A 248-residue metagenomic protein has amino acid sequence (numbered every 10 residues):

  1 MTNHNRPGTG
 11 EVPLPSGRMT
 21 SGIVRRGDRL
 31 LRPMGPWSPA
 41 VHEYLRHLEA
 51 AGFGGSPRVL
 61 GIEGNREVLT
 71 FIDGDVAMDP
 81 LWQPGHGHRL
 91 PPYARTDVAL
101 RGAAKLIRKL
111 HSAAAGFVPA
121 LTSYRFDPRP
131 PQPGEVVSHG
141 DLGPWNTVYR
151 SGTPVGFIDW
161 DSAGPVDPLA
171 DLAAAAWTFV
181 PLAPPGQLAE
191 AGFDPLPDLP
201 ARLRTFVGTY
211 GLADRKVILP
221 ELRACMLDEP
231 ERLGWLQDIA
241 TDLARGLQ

Functional and structural regions predicted by a protein language model:
M1-L14: Juxta-kinase regulatory segment immediately upstream of eukaryotic protein kinase catalytic domains
G17-S21, R26-A113, F117: A conserved alpha-helical element in kinase catalytic cores
T20-R25, V59, P128-D171, P181-A183: Active-site acidic catalytic loop and adjacent metal/ATP-binding pocket of ATP-dependent phosphoryl transfer enzymes
V76-H139, L196, P200-R204, G208 (+2 more regions): ATP-dependent phospho-/nucleotidyl transfer catalytic cores
K109-A120, T147-V148, A163, T178-P185: Alpha-helix capping at helix-to-loop junctions
L172-G211, M226-E231: Active-site activation/catalytic loop segments of kinase-like enzymes and analogous catalytic loops in related
V217-L222: Eukaryotic Ser/Thr/Pro-rich intrinsically disordered, low-complexity regulatory regions
L227-Q248: ATP/Mg2+ or Mg2+-diphosphate-binding catalytic cores that bind nucleotide phosphates or diphosphates via glycine-rich
